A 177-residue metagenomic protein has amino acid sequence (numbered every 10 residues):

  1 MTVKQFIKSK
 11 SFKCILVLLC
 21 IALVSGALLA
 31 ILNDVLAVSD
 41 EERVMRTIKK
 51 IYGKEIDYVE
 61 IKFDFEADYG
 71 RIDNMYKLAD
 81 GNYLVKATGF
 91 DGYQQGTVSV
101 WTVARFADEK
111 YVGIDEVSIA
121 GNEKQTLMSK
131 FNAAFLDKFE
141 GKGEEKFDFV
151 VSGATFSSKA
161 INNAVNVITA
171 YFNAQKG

Functional and structural regions predicted by a protein language model:
T2-G177: Flexible, solvent-exposed loop/hinge segments and secondary-structure transition points
